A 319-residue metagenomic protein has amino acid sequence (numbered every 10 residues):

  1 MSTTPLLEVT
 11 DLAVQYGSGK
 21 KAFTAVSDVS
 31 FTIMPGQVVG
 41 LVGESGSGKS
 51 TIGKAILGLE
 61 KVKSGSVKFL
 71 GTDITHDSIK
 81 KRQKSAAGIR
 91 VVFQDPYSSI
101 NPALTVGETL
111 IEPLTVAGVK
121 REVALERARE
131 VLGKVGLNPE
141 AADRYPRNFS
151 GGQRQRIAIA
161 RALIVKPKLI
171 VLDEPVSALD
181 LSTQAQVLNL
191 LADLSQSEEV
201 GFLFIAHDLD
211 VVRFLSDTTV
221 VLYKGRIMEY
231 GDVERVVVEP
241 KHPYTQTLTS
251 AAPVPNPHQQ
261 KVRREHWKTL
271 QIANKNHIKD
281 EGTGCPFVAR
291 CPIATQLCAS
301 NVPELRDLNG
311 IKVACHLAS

Functional and structural regions predicted by a protein language model:
M1-V238, S250, V313, S319: ABC transporter nucleotide-binding domains
D232-S319: Charged, flexible cofactor/metal-binding loops and thiol motifs
